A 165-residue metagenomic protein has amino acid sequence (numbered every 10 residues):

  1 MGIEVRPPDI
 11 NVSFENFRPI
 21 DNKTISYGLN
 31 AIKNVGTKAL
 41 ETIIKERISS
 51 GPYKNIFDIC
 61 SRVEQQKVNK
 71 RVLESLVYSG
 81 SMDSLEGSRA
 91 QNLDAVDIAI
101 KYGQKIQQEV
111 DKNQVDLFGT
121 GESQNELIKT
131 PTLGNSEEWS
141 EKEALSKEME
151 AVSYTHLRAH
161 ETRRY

Functional and structural regions predicted by a protein language model:
M1-R158, R164: Noncatalytic, beta-rich nucleic-acid-contacting surfaces in large DNA/RNA-processing enzymes
